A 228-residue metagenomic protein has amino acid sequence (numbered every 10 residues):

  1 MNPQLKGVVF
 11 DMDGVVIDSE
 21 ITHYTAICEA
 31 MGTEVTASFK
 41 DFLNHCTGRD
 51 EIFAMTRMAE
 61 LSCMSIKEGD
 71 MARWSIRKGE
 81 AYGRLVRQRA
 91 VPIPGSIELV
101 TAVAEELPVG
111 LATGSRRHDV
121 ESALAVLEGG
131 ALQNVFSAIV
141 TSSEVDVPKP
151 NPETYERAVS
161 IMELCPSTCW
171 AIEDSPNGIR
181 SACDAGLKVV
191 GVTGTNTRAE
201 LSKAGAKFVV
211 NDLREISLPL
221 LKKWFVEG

Functional and structural regions predicted by a protein language model:
M1-K6, E98-T101, R116-G228: Asp-based, Mg2+/Mn2+-dependent phosphohydrolase catalytic module
N2-M12, V16-E105: N-terminal helical cap/lid subdomain that shapes the substrate entry/recognition surface in HAD-like hydrolases
E106-L107, G186: Glycine-centered short loops/turns at secondary-structure junctions
